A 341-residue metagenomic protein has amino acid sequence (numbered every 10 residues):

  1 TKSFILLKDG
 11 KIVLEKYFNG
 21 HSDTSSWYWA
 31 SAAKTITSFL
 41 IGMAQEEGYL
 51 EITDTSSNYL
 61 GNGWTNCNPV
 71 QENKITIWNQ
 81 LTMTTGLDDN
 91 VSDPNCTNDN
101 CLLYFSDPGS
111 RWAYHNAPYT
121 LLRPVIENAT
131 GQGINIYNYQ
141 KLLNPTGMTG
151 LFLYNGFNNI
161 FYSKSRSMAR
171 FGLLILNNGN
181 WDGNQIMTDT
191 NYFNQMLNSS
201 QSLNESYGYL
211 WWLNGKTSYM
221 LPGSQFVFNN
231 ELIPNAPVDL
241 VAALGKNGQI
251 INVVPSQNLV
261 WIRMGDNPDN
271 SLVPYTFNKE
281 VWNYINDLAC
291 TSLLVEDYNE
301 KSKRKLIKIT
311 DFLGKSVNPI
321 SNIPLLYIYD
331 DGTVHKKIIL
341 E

Functional and structural regions predicted by a protein language model:
T1-H21, I251-N252, N258-I262: A short, well-structured edge-of-sheet supersecondary motif
G10, W27-T53, Q80, L122-I126 (+1 more regions): Active-site SXXK
E47-T85, Q132-K164: Active-site helix/loop module of the DD-peptidase/beta-lactamase fold, centered on the serine-lysine SxxK catalytic
W64-P94, L102, D107-P108, A117-T120 (+2 more regions): Conserved catalytic neighborhood of penicillin-recognizing serine enzymes
S106, G147-P255, P268-L272: Penicillin-binding protein/beta-lactamase superfamily catalytic region
L272-S292: Short, gly/Ser/Thr-rich active-site loops of penicillin-recognizing serine hydrolases
C290-S316: Residue-level detector of functionally pivotal "anchor" positions at catalytic/ligand-binding pockets or at interdomain
P324-E341: C-terminal tail/sorting-segment detector
